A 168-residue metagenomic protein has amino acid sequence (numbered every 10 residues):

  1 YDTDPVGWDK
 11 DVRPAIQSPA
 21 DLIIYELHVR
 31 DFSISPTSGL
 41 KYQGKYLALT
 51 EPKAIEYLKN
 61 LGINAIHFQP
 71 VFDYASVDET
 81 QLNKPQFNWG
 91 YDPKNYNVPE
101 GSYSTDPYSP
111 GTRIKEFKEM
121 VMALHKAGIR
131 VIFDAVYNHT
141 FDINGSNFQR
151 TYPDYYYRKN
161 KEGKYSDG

Functional and structural regions predicted by a protein language model:
Y1-E26, D31-G44: The feature marks proteins involved in alpha-glucan
H28-P52, E56-G168: Substrate-binding/active-site clefts of carbohydrate-active enzymes
